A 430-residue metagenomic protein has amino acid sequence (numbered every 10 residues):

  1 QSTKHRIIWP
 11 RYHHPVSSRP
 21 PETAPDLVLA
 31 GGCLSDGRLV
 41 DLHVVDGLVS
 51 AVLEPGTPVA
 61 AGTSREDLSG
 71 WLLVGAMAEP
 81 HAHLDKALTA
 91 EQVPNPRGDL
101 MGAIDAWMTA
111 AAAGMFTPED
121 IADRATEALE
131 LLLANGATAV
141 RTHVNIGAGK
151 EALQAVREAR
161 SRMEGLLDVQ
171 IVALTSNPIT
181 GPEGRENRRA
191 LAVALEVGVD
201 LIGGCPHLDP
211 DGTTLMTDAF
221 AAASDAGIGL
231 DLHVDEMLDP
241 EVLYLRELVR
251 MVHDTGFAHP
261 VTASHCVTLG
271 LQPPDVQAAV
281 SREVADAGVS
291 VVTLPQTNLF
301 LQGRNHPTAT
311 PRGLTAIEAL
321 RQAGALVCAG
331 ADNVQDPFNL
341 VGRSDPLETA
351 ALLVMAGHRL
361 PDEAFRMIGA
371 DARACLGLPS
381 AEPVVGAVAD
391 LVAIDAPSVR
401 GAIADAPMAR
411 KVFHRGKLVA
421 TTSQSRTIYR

Functional and structural regions predicted by a protein language model:
H5-A60, V399: N-terminal metal-binding scaffold of metallo-dependent hydrolase/deaminase domains
Y12, P21-G31, P58-G102: Replace "His-x-His-based motif
W71-L73, A90-H143, E151-R162, R189-E196: Alpha-helical scaffold segments that flank or form the walls of functional sites
A87-I121, A226, Y244-T262, A285-V291 (+2 more regions): Active-site gating loops and adjacent loop-to-helix segments of metal-dependent hydrolytic enzymes
T109-D123, A173-R185, C205-D209: Active-site mouth loops of central-metabolism enzymes
E151-R162, P182-S290, P307-C328, A381: Histidine/acidic residue-rich metal-binding segments in metalloenzymes
G229, R250-V261, T297, P311-A396: His/Asp/Glu-enriched, well-ordered alpha-helical/loop segment that forms or immediately abuts the divalent-metal
A370, V385-R430: C-terminal cap of metal-dependent C-N hydrolases
